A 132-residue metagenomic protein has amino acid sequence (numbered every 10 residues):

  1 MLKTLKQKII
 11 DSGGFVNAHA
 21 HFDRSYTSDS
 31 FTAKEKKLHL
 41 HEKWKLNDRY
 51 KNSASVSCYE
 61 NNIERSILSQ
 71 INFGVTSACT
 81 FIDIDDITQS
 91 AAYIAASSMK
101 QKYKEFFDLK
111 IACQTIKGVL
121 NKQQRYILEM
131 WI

Functional and structural regions predicted by a protein language model:
M1-G13: Histidine-rich, glycine-flanked metal-binding segment
G13-S25: Histidine-centered catalytic micro-motifs
V16-H19, N47, A78, S90: Generic intrinsically disordered, low-complexity segments enriched for polar/acidic and small residues
H19-H21, H39-H41, Y103: Histidine (H) residue identity feature
S25-Y59: Active-site gating loops and adjacent loop-to-helix segments of metal-dependent hydrolytic enzymes
K51-I132: Active-site loop-helix segments enriched in His/Asp/Glu that coordinate and activate a nucleophilic water at divalent
